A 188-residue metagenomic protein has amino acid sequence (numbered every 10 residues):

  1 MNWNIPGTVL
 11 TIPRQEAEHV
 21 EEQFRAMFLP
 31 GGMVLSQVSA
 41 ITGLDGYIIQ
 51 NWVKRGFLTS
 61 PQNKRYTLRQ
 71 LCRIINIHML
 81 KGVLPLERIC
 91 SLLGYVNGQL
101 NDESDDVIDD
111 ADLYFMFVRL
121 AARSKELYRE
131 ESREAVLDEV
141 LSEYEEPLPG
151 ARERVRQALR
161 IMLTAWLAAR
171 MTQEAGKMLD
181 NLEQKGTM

Functional and structural regions predicted by a protein language model:
M1-N97: Basic helix-turn-helix/winged-helix DNA-binding cores and closely related short helical interaction motifs
Y95-M188: Intrinsically disordered, low-complexity, charge-dense segments enriched in Lys/Arg and Glu/Asp interspersed
